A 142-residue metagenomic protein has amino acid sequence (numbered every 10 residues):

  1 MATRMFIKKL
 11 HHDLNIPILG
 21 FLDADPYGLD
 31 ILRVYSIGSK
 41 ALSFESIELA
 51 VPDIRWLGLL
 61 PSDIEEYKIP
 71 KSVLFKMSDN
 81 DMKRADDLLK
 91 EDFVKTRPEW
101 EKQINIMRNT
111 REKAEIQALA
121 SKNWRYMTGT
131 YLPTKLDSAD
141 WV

Functional and structural regions predicted by a protein language model:
M1-I16: Acidic, glycine-rich catalytic loops of TOPRIM or P-loop NTPase phosphate-binding modules used across DNA replication
A2, G28-I31, E65-K68: Switch/connector loops and helix/strand junctions flanking conserved nucleotide-binding motifs in nucleotide-processing
I16-D25: Acidic beta-strand-to-loop metal/phosphate-binding motif
L29, W56, S72, D86-D87: C-terminal interaction appendages of subunits in large macromolecular complexes
V34-S39: Short secondary-structure boundary/capping segments
F44-E65: Conserved beta-strand -> loop -> alpha-helix junction used to position metal-binding or nucleic-acid-contacting
Y67-D79: E2/UBC-UEV (E2-variant) core
K76-V142: C-terminal, charge/polar-rich interaction regions
